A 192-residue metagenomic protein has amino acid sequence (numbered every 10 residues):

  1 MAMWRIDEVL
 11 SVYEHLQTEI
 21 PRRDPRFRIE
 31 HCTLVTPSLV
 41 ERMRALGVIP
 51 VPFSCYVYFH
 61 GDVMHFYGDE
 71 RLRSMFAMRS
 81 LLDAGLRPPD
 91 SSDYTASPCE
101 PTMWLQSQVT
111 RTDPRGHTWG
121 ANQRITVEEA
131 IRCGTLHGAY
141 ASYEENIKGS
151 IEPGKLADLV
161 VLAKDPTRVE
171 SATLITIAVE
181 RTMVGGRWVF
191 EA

Functional and structural regions predicted by a protein language model:
W4-F27, H31-C32, P37-E41, A45-R168 (+2 more regions): His/Asp/Glu-enriched, well-ordered alpha-helical/loop segment that forms or immediately abuts the divalent-metal
